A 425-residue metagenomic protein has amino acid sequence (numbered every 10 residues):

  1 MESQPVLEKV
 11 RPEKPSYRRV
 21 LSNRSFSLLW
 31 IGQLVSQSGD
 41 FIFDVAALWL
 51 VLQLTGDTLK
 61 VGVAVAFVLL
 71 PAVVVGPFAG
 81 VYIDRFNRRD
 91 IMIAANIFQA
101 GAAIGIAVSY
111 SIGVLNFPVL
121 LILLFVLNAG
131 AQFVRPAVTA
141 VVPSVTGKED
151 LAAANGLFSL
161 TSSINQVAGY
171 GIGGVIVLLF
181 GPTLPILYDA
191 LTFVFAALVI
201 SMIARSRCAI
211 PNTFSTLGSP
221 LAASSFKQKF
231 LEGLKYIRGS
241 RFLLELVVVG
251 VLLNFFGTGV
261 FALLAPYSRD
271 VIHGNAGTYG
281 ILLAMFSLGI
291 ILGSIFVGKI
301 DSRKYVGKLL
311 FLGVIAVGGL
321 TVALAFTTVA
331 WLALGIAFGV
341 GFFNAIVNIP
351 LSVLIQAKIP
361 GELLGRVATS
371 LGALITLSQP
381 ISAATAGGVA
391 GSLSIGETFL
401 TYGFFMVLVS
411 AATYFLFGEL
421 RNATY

Functional and structural regions predicted by a protein language model:
M1-R11: Short, intrinsically disordered terminal tails adjacent to the first/last structured region
Q4, V74-F78, R85, I91 (+5 more regions): C-terminal transmembrane bundle of multi-pass solute transporters/carriers
V10-S25, S215-F230: Short, membrane-interfacial amphipathic segments enriched in basic
P12-L70, K235, G239-A284: Helix-loop boundary and gating motifs at the non-cytosolic
R19-V20, R24, G56-K60, S111-L115 (+8 more regions): Juxtamembrane/transmembrane-helix boundary motifs in multi-pass membrane proteins
S27-D44, V65-I83, N87-A102, V119-L178 (+9 more regions): Substrate-agnostic recognition of the 12-TM MFS/MFS-like secondary transporter fold
L48-T55, A107-I112, A168-Y188, D270-V271 (+1 more regions): Transmembrane alpha-helix termini and helix-breaking/packing motifs in multi-pass membrane transporters
A140, S144, I186-P220, Y414-Y425: Helix-loop junctions on the cytosolic side of multi-pass membrane transporters, especially the intracellular loop
